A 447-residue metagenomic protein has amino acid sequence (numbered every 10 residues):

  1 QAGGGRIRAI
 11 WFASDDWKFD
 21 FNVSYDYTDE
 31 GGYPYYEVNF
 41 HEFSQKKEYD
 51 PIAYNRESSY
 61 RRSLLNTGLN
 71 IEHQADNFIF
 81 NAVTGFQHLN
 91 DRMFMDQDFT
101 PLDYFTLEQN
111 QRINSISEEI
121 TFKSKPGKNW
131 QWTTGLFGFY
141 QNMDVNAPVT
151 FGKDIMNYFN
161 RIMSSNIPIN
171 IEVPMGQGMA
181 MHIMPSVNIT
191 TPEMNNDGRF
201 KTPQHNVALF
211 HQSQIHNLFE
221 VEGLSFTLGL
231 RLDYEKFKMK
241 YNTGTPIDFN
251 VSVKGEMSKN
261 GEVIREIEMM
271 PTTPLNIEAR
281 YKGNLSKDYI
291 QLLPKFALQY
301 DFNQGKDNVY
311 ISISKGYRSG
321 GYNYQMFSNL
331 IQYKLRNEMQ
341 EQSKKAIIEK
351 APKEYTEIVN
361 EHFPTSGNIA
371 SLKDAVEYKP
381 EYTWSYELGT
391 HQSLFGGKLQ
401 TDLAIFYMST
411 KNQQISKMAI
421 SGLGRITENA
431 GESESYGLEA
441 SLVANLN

Functional and structural regions predicted by a protein language model:
Q1-E30, S63-L69, N114, E118 (+5 more regions): Transmembrane beta-barrel wall of Gram-negative outer-membrane proteins
I7-W11, L69-H73, E118-S124, L209-I215 (+6 more regions): Residues on the lipid-exposed face of transmembrane beta-strands in outer-membrane beta-barrel proteins
F12-D16, A75-F78, K125-N129, L218-V221 (+5 more regions): Outer-membrane beta-barrel channels and translocator barrels
D20-Q45, Y49-P51, F86, R92-T100 (+6 more regions): Outer-membrane beta-barrel and related beta-rich outer-membrane complex signature in Gram-negative bacteria
F21-Y25, T84-F86, T134-Y140, L228-Y234 (+3 more regions): Transmembrane beta-barrel strands of outer-membrane/channel proteins
I52-E57, D103-E108, S117, M194-F200 (+4 more regions): Extracellular loop and loop/strand-boundary signature of outer-membrane beta-barrel proteins
N70-M95, N308-S312, Q325, K334-E428 (+1 more regions): Membrane-embedded beta-barrel scaffold of Gram-negative outer-membrane proteins
G138-Q304, Q340-K344, V359-S371: Signature of Gram-negative outer-membrane beta-barrel scaffolds
